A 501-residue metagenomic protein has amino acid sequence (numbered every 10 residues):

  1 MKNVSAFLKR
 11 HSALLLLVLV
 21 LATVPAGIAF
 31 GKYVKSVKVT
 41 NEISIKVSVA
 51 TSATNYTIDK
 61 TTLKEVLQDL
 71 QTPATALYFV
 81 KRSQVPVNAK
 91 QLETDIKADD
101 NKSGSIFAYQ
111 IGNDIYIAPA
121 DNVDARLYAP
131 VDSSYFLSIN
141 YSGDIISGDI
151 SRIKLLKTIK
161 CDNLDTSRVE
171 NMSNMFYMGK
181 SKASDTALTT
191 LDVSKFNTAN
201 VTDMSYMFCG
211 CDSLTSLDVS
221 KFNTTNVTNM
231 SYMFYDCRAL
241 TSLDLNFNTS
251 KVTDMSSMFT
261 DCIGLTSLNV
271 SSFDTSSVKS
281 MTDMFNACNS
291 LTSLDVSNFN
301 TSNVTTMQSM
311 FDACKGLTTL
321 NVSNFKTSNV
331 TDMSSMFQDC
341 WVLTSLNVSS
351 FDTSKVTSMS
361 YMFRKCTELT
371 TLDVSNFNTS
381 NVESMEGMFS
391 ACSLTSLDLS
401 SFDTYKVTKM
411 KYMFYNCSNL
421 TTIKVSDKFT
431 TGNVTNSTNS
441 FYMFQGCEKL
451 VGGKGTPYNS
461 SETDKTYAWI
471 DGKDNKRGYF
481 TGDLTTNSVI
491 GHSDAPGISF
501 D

Functional and structural regions predicted by a protein language model:
M1-H11: Bacterial Sec-dependent N-terminal signal peptides
K9-A53: Short, polar/proline-rich extracytoplasmic segments that appear immediately after membrane translocation
V24, M255, M281, M307 (+5 more regions): Polar, enzyme-active/binding microenvironments
K35-V39, S44-D149, K157, C161-D165 (+3 more regions): N-terminal capping/linker segments that flank leucine-rich repeat
G112-Y128, I139-E170, S181-T202, D212-T228 (+11 more regions): Structural signature of tandem-repeat unit edges
S134, S173-N174, S205-Y206, S231-Y232 (+8 more regions): Register-specific detector for alpha-helical tandem repeat solenoids, activating on a conserved position within each
